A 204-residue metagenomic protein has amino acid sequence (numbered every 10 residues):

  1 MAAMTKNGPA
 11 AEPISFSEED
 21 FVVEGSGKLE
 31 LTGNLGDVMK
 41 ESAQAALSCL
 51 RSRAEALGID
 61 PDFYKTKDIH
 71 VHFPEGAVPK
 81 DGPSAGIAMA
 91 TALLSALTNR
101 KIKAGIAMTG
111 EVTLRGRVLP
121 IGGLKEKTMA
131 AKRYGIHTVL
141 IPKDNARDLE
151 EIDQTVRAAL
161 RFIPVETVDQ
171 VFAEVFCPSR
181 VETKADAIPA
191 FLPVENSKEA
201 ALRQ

Functional and structural regions predicted by a protein language model:
M1-Q204: Peripheral, non-AAA+ core regions of ATP-driven protein-machinery
